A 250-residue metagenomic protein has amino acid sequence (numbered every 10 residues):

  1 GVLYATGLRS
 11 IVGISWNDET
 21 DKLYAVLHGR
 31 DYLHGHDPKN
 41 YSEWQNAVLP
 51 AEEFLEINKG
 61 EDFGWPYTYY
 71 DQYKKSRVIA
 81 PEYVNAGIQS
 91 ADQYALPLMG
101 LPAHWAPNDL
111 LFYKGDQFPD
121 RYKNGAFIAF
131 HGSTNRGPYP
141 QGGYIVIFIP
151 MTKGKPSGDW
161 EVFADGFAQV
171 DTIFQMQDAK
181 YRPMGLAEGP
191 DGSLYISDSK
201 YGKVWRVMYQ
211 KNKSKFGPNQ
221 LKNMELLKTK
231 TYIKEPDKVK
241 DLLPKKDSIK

Functional and structural regions predicted by a protein language model:
R9-S10, S15-Q177, Y181, V207-L243: Beta-propeller domain segments
T20, D191-G192: Conserved loop/turn motif of beta-propeller repeat scaffolds
R30, Y201-G202: Loop/turn residues immediately N-terminal
L186, S193-Y195, V204-V207, K211: C-terminal amphipathic alpha-helical "assembly" element that mediates oligomerization/partner interfaces or acts as
K246-K250: Short, solvent-exposed mixed-charge patches
